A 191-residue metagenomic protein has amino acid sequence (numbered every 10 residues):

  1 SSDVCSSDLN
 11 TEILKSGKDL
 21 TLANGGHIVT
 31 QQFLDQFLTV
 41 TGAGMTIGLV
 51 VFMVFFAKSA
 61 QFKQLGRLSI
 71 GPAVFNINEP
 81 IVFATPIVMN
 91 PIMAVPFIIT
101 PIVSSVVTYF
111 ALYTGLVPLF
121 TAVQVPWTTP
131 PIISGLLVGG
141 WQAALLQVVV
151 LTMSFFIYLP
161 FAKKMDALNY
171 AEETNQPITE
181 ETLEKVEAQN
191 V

Functional and structural regions predicted by a protein language model:
D3-S6: Short, small-residue-biased leader/transition segments that mark boundaries at the very start of proteins
E12-Q31, G48-V50, L68, V82-V191: Transmembrane alpha-helical segments and their short flanking loops that form helix-hairpins/helix-helix interfaces
Q31-T39: Individual transmembrane alpha-helix segments
M45-V74: Membrane-embedded helical hairpins/re-entrant loop segments and their flanking transmembrane helices within multi-pass
